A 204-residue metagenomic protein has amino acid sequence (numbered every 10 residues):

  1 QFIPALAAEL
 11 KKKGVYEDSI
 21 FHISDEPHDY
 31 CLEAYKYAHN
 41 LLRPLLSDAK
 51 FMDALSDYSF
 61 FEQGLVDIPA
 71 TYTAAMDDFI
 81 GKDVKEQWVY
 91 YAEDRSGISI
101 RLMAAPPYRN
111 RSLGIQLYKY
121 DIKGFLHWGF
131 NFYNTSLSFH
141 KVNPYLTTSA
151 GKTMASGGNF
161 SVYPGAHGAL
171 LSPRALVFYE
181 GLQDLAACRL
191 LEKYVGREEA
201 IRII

Functional and structural regions predicted by a protein language model:
Q1-L32, L41-S56, S138-I204: Catalytic domains of carbohydrate-active enzymes that cleave complex glycans
Q1-S138: Catalytic-core regions of glycoside hydrolase
